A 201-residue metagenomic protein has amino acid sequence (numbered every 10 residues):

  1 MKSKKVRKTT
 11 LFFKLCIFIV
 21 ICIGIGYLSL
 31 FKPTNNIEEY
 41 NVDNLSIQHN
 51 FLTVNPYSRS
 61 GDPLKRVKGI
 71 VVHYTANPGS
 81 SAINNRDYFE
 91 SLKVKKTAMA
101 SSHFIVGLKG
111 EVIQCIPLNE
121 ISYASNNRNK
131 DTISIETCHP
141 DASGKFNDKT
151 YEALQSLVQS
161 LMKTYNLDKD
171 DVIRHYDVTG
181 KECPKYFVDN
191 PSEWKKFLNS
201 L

Functional and structural regions predicted by a protein language model:
M1-S125: N-terminal catalytic cores of peptidoglycan-degrading enzymes
K2-V6, K14, S29-Q48, D141-L201: Basic/polar, cationic surfaces and motifs that engage anionic cell-wall and phosphate/carboxylate ligands
K65, T97, R128, S143-Y151: Solvent-exposed, acidic/flexible segments
V71, S134-E136, I173: Soluble periplasmic/extracytoplasmic beta-strand elements of cell-envelope proteins
T75-A76, R128, I133-A142: Cell-envelope and extracellular/periplasmic
S101-V106, I133-H139, M162: Catalytic nucleophile-His microenvironment captured as a short glycine-rich beta-strand/loop that brackets
A124-N126, K181-E182: Short acidic/His/Gly/Ser-rich catalytic and metal-binding motifs that mark active-site loops of diverse hydrolases
